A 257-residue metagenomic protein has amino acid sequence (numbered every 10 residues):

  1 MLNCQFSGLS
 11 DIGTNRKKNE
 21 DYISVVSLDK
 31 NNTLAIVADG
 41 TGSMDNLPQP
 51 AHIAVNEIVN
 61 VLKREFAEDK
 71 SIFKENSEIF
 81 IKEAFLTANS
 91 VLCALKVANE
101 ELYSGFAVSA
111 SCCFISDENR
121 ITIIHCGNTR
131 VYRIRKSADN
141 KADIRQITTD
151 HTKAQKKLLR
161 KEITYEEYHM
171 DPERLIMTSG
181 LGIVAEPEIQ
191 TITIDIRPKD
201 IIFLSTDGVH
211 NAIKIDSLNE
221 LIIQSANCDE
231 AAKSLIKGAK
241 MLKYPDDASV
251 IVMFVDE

Functional and structural regions predicted by a protein language model:
M1-E257: PP2C/PPM-type serine/threonine phosphatase catalytic domain
